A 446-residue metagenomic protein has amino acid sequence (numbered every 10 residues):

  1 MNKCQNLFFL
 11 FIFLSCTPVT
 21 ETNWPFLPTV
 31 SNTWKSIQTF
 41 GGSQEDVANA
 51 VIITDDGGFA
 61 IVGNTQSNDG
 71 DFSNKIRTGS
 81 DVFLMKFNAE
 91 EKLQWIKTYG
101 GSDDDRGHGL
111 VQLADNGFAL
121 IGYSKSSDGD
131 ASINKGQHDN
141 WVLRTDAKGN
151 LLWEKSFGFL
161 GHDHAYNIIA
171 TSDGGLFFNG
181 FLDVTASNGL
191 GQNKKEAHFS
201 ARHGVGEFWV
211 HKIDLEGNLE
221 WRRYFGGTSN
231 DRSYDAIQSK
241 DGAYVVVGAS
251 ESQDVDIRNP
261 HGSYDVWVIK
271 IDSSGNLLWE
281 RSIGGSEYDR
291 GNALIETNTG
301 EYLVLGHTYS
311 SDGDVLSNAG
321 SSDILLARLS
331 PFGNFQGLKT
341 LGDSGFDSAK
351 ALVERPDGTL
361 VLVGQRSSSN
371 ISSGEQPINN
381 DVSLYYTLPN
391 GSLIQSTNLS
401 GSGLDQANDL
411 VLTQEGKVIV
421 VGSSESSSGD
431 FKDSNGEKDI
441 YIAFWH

Functional and structural regions predicted by a protein language model:
N2-L10: Sec-dependent signal peptide recognition, specifically the positively charged N-region followed immediately by
L10-T17: Hydrophobic h-region of N-terminal signal peptides that target proteins for export in Gram-negative bacteria
T17-H446: A sequence-level/structural motif corresponding to short, flexible coil/turn segments enriched in small polar residues
